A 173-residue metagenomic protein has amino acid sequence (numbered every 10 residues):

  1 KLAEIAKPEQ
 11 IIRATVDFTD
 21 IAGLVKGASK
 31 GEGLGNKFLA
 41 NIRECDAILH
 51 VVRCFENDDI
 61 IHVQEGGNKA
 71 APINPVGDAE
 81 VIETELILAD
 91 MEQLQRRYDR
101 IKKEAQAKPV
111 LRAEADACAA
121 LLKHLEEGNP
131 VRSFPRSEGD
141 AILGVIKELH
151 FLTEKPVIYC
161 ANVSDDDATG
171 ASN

Functional and structural regions predicted by a protein language model:
K1-H50, F55-E80, R136-L149: Switch II of P-loop NTPase G domains
F18-I21, M91, E154: ATP/adenylate-binding site constellation spanning eukaryotic-like Ser/Thr protein kinases, ABC-transporter
A28-E32, L88, A168-S172: Ordered, soluble secondary-structure elements with a strong preference for glycine-centered loop motifs and nearby
I87-M91, Q95-R97: Glycine-rich phosphate-binding loop plus the immediately following alpha-helix
Q95, R100-N173: C-terminal-of-GTPase-core extension/linker across diverse P-loop GTPases
